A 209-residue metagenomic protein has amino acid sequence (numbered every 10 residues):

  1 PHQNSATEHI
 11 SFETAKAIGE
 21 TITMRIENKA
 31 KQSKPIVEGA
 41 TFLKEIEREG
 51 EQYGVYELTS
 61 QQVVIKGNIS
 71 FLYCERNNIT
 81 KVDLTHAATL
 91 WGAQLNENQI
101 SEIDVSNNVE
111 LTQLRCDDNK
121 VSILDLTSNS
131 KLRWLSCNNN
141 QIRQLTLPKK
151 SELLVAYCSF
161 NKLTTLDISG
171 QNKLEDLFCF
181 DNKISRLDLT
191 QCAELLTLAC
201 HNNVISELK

Functional and structural regions predicted by a protein language model:
P1-G92, V109, S151: N-terminal capping/linker segments that flank leucine-rich repeat
L72-C74, W91-L95, T112-C116, R133-C137 (+3 more regions): Conserved hydrophobic beta-strand positions in leucine-rich repeat
N77, L95-N98, C116-N119, N140 (+3 more regions): Consensus "Asn ladder" position of solenoid repeat domains
V82, I103, L124-L126, L145-L147 (+3 more regions): Canonical leucine-rich repeat
T85-K120, T127, N138: Conserved, compact domain cores that house catalytic/ligand-binding motifs in diverse enzymes and effector modules
A87-L90, N108-L111, T127-L132, P148-L153 (+2 more regions): Leucine-rich repeat
C200, S206-K209: Short, intrinsically disordered, charge-balanced linker/junction segments flanking boundaries in proteins
